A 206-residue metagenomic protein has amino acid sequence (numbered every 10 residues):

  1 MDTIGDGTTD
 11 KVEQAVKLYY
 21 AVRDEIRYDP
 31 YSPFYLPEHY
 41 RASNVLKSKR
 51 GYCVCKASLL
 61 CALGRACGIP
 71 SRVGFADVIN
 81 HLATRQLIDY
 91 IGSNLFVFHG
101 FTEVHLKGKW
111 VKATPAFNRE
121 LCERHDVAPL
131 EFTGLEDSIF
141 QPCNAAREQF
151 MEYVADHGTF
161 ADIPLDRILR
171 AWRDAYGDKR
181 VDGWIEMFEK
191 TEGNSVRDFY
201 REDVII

Functional and structural regions predicted by a protein language model:
M1-S48: Secondary-structure boundary elements
A15, D24, P30, L36 (+6 more regions): A general marker of short, structured functional hotspots
Y19-Y20, Y28-Y31, Y35, Y40 (+6 more regions): Sequence-level detector for tyrosine residue identity
Y20-D24, A62, A66, G100 (+1 more regions): Residue-level signal for well-ordered alpha-helical scaffold segments within enzymatic catalytic domains
P30-F98: Active-site neighborhood of thiol-dependent amide/isopeptide-bond enzymes
V78-I206: His-Asp-centered catalytic microenvironments across diverse enzyme cores, prominently the transglutaminase-like
